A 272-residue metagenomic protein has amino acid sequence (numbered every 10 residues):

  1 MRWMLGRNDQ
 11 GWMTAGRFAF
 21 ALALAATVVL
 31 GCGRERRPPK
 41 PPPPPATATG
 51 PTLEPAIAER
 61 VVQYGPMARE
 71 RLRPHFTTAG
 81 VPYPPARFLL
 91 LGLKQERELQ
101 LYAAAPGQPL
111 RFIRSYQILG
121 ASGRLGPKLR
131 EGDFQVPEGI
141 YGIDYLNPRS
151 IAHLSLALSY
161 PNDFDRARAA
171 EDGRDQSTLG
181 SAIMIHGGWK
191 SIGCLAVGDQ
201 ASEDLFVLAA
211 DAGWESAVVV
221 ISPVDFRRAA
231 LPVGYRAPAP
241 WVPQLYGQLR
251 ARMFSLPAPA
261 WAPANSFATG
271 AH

Functional and structural regions predicted by a protein language model:
M1-T14: N-terminal secretory signal peptides that target proteins for export/translocation
A19-T27: Bacterial N-terminal signal peptides
V29-G31: C-terminal motif of bacterial Sec signal peptides marking the signal peptidase cleavage site
G33-E35: Bacterial signal peptide processing site
P38-P39, P44-Y83: Extracellular/luminal recognition modules and glycoprotein regions
R69-L89, L101-A103, I118-G132, V136-I143 (+1 more regions): N-terminal post-signal-peptidase region of extra-cytosolic proteins
E96-Q100, P106-L110: Primarily extracytoplasmic ectodomains and periplasmic/lumenal surface modules that are beta-strand-rich
G132-H272: Exported/periplasmic cell-wall-interacting domains
